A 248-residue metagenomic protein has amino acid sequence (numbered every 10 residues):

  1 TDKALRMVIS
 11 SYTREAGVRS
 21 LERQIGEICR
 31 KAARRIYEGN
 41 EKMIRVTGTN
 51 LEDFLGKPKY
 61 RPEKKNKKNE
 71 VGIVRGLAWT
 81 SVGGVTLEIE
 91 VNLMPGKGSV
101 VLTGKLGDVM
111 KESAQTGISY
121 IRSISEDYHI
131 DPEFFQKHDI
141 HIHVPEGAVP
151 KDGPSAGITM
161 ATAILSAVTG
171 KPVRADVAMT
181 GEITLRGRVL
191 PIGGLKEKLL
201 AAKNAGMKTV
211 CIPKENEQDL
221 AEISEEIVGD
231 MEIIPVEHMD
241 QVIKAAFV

Functional and structural regions predicted by a protein language model:
T1-T13: Short conserved motifs of the RecA-like P-loop NTPase core
I9-S10, R19-E38: C-terminal helical "lid" of AAA+/P-loop NTPase domains
I36, N40-E63: Amphipathic alpha-helical
M43, R61-K65, E70-R75, G83-V248: Peripheral, non-AAA+ core regions of ATP-driven protein-machinery
G48-E52, G76, I89: C-terminal accessory/connector segments of nucleic-acid motor ATPases
